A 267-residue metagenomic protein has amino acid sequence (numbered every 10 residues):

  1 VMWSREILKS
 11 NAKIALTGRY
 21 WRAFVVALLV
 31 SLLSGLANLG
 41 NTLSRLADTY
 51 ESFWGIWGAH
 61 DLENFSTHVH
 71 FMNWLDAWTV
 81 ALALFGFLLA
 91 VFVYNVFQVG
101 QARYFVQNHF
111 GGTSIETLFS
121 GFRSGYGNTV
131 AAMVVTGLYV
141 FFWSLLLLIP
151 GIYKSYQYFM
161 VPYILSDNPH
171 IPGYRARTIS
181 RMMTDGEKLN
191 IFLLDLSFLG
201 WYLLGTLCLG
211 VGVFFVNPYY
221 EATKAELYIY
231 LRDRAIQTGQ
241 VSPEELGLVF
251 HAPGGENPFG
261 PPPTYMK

Functional and structural regions predicted by a protein language model:
V1-K267: Hydrophobic alpha-helical membrane segments
